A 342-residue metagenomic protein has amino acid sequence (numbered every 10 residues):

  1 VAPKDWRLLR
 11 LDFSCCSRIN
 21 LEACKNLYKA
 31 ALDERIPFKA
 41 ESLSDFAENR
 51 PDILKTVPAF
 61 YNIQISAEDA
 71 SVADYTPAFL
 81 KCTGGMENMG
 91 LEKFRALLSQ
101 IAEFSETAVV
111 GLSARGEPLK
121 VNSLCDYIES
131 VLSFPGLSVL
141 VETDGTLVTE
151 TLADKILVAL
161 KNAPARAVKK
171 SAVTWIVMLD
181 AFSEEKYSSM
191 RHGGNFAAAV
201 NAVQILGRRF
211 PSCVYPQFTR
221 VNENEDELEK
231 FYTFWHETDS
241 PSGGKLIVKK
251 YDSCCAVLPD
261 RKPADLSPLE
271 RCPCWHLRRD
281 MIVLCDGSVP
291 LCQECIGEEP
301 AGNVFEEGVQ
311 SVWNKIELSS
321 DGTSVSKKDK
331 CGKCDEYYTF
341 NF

Functional and structural regions predicted by a protein language model:
V1-S14, E22: Conserved core of the sugar-phosphate nucleotidyltransferase
R7-L9, C82-G84, S183-M190, V257-L258: A short acidic, helix-capping loop that chelates divalent metal ions and anchors anionic groups
S14, N20-T56: Hydrophobic helical membrane-anchoring modules
I36-D52, A202, R209-C213, E237-D265 (+2 more regions): C-terminal accessory region of radical SAM enzymes
F60-K93, F104, C292-I296: Canonical Radical SAM [4Fe-4S] cluster-binding loop centered on the CxxxCxxC motif and its immediate flanking residues
L91-S113, V121-W235, S242-L246: Radical SAM/AdoMet-radical enzyme domain recognition
C274-R278: Short, small/polar residue-rich loop motifs at catalytic or cofactor-binding pockets
V283-L284: Short, acidic, Ser/Thr-enriched surface-loop or helix-capping motifs
